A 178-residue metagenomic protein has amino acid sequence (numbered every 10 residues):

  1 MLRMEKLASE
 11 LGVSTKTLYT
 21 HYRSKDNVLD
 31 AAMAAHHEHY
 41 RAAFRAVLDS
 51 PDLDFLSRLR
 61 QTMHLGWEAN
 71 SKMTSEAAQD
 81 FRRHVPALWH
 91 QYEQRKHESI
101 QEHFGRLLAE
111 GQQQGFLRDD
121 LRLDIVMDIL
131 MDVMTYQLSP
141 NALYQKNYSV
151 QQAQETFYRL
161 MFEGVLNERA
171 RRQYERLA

Functional and structural regions predicted by a protein language model:
M1-A31: Helix-turn-helix
M4, D26, D30, A34 (+7 more regions): Short, structured helix-loop boundary elements
A31, R45-K72, E76, M127-L130: Hydrophobic alpha-helical connector segments
A34-R41: Short, basic, alpha-helical segments at the C-terminal edge of helix-turn-helix-like DNA-binding modules
R60, D119-P140, Q151-G164, L177-A178: Hydrophobic alpha-helical segments that form the core of small-molecule binding pockets and/or dimer interfaces
T62-M73, S99, V133-P140, E163-E168: Phosphate/oxyanion-binding loops and surfaces in catalytic or ligand/nucleic-acid-binding neighborhoods
E68-G105, Q113-F116, I125: Short secondary-structure transition hinges
R106-Q114, Y144-A178: C-terminal peripheral helix-coil segments that are non-catalytic and often amphipathic
